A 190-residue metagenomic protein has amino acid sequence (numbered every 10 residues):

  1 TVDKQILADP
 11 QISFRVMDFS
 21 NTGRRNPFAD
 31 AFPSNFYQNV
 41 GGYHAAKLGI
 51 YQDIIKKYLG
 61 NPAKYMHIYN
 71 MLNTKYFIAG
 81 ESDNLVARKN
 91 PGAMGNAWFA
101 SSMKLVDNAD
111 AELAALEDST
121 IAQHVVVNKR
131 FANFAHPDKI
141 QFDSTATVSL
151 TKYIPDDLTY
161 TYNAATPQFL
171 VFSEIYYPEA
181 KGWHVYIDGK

Functional and structural regions predicted by a protein language model:
T1-G42, R88: Extracytoplasmic
L7, M17, Y37, G42-H44 (+1 more regions): Flexible, solvent-exposed extracytoplasmic
G49-M66: Aromatic/His-enriched, Gly/Pro-containing loop or helix-boundary segments that lie immediately adjacent to catalytic
